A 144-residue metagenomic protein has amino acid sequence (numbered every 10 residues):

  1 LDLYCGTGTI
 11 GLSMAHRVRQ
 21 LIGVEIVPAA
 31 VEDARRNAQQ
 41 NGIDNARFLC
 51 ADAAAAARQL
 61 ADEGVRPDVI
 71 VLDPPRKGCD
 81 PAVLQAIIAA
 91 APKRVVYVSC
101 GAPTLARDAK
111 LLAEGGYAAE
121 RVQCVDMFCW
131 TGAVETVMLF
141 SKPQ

Functional and structural regions predicted by a protein language model:
L1-Q144: Rossmann-like S-adenosyl-L-methionine
